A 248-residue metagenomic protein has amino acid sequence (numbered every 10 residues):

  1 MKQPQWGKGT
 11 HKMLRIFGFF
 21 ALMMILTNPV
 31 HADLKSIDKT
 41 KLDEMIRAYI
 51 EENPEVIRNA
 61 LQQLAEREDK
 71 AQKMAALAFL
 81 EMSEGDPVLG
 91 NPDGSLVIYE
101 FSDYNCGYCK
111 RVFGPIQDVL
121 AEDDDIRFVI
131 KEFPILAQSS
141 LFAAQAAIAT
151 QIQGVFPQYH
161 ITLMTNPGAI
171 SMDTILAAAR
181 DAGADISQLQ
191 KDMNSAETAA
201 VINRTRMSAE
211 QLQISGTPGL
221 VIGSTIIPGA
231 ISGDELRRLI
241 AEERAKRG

Functional and structural regions predicted by a protein language model:
K2-W6, I16, F20, T27-A78: N-terminal targeting signals for export/organelle localization
G9, F17, D33-K39, D43 (+2 more regions): C-terminal cap of thioredoxin/glutaredoxin-like
S36-T40, E51, G107-K110, A137-L141 (+5 more regions): Soluble non-cytosolic domains of exported or imported proteins
P54, F113, R206: Short amphipathic alpha-helical/adjacent loop interface patches that line ligand and macromolecule-binding sites
L61, N91-P92, I222: Short coil/turn segments at secondary-structure boundaries
E66-R67, N166-A169, D181, A196-A199: A short structural micro-motif
F79-L96: A short beta-strand-turn-helix
Y99, Y104, K110-R180, A184-D185 (+4 more regions): Structural alpha/beta surface segment adjacent to cysteine/selenocysteine redox centers across thiol/disulfide enzymes
